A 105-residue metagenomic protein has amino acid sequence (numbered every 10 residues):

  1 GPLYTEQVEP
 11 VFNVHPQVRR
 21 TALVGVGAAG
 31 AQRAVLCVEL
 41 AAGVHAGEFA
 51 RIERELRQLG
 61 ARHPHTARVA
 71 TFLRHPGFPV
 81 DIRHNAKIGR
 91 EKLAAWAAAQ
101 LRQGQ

Functional and structural regions predicted by a protein language model:
G1-H65: AMP-binding/adenylate-forming catalytic core of the ANL superfamily
R20-V26, L36, R57-Q105: Conserved C-terminal "lid"/linker of ANL adenylate-forming enzymes
